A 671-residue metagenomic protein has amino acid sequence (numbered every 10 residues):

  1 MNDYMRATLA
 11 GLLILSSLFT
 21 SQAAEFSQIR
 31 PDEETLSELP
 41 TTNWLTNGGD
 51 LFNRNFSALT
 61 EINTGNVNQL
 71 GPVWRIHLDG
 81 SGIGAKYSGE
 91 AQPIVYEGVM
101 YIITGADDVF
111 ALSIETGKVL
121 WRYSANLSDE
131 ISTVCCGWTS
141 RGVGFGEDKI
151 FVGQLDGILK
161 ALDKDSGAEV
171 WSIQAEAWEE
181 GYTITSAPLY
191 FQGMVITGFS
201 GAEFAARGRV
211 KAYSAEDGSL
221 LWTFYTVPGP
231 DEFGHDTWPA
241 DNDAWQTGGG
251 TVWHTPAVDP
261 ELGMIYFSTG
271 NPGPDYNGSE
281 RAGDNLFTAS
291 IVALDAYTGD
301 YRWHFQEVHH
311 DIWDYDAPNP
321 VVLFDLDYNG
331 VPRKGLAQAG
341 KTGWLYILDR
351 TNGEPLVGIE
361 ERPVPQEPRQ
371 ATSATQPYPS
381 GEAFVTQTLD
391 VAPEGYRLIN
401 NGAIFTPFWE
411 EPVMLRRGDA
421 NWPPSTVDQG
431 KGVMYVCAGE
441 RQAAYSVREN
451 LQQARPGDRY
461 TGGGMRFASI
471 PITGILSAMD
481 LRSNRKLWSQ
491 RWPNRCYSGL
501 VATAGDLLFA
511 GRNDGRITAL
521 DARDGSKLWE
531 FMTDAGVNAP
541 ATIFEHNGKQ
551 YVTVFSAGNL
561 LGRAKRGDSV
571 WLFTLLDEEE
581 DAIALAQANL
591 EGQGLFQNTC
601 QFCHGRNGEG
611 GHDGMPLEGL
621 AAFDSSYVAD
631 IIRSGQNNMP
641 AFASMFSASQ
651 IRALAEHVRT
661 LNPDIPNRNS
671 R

Functional and structural regions predicted by a protein language model:
I29-P31, E578-L595, R668-R671: Electrostatic cytochrome c docking/interface patches
I29-V73, T226-F233, P393-I404, M465-R466 (+1 more regions): Blade/loop signatures of beta-propeller domains
W44-G48, K86-D108, T133-I158, T183-F204 (+7 more regions): Repeat-blade elements of multi-bladed beta-propeller folds
I76-Q92, R122-G144, S172-A187, F204 (+11 more regions): Extracytoplasmic beta-rich repeat domains
T183-E216, H310-T372, F384, I404 (+5 more regions): Repeat-solenoid scaffold signature
R209-S219, D284-T298, G474-D480, D568-L576: Beta-propeller blade signature
E579, A588, I632, S644-R671: C-terminal capping alpha-helices of c-type cytochrome domains
Q593, F602-N638, F642-M645: Gly/Gly-Pro-rich "capping" loops immediately C-terminal to redox-active cysteine motifs in periplasmic/lumenal
